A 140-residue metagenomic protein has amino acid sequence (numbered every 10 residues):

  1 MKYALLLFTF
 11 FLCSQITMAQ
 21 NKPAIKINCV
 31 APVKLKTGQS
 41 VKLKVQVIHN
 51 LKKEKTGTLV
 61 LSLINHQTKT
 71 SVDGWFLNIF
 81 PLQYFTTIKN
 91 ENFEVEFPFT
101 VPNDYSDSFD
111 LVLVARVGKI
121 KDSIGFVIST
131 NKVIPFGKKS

Functional and structural regions predicted by a protein language model:
A4-C13: Sec-dependent N-terminal signal peptides
T17-S140: C-terminal segments of large proteins
